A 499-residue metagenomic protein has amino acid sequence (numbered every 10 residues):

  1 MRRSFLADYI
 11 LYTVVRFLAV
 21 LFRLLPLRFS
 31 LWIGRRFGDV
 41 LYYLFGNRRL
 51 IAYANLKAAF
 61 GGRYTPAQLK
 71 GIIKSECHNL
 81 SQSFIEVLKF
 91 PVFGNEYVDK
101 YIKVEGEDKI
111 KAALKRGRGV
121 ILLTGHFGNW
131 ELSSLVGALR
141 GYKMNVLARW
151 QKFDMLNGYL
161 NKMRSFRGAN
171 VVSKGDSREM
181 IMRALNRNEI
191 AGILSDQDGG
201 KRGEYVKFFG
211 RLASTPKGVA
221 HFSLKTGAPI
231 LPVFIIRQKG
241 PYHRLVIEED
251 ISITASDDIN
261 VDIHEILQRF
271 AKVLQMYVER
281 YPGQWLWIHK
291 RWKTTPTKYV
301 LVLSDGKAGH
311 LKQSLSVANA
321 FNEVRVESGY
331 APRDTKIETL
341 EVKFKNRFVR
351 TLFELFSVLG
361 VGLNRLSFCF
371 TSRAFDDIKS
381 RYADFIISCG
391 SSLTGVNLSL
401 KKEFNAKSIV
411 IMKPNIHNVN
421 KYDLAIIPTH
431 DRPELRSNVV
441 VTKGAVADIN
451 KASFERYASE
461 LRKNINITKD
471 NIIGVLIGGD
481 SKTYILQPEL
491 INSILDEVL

Functional and structural regions predicted by a protein language model:
M1-T124, N157-K162, G168, E354: Membrane-anchoring hydrophobic helices of lipid-metabolizing enzymes
R2, L6, G71-K74, L114 (+2 more regions): Non-catalytic C-terminal accessory region of glycerolipid acyltransferases and related lyso-lipid remodeling enzymes
R16, V20, P26, Q151-K152 (+3 more regions): Active-site and donor-binding regions of nucleotide-sugar-utilizing enzymes
W32-R35, R280, K298-E327: N-terminal phosphate-binding or glycine-rich loops at protein starts, especially the Walker A/P-loop of NTPases
K100-K103, V419-Q487: A nucleotide-sugar donor-handling region in carbohydrate enzymes
R116-G175, K201-E204, A331, V419: Catalytic core of membrane glycerolipid acyltransferases/transacylases, capturing the structured, soluble-facing
R118, S133, Y142, H310-Q313 (+3 more regions): Conserved catalytic-core segment of nucleotide-activated headgroup transferases in glycan assembly
I190, Y299, D384-F385, L424 (+1 more regions): Structural motif
